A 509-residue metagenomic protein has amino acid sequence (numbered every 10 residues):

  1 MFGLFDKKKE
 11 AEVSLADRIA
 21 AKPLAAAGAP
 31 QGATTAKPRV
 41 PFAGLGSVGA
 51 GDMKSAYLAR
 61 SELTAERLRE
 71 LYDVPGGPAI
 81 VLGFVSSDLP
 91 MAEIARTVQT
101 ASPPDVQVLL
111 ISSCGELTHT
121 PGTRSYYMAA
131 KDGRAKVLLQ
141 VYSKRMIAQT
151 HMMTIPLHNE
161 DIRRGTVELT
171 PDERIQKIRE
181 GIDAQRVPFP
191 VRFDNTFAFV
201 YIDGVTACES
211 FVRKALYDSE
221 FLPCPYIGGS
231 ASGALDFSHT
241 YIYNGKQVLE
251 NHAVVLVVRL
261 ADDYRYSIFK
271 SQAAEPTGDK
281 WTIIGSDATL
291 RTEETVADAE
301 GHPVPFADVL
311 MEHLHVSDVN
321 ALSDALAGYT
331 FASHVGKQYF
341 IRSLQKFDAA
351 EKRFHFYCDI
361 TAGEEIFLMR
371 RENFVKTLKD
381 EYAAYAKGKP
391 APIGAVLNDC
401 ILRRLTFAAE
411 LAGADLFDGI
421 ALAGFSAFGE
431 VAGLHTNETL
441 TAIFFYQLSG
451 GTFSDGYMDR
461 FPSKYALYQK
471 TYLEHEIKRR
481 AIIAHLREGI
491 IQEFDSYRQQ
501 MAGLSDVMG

Functional and structural regions predicted by a protein language model:
F2-G509: Hydrophobic alpha/beta core scaffold segments
